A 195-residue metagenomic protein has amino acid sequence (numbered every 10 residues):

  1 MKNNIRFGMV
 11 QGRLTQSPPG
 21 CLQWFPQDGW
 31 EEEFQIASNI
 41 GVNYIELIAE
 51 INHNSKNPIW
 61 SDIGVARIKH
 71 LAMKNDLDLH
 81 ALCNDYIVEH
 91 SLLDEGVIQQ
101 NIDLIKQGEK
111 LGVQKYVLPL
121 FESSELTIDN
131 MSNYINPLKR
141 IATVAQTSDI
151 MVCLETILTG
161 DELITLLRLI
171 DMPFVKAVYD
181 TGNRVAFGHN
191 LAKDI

Functional and structural regions predicted by a protein language model:
M1-D103, E109, M172: N-terminal pre-domain/capping segments
W30, V65, V97-N101, M131-Y134 (+3 more regions): Aromatic/hydrophobic pocket-lining residues that form the small-molecule binding cavity in soluble enzyme cores
E46, A81-C83, V117, C153 (+1 more regions): Conserved beta-strand positions in the central sheet of alpha/beta enzyme cores
H53-S55, Y86-H90, S123-L126, G160-D161 (+1 more regions): Short, small-residue-enriched loops and turns at beta-alpha junctions that line or gate enzyme active sites
L93-K115, N133-S148: An active-site-proximal structural segment forming one wall of the substrate-binding cleft that immediately precedes
G108-D129, S148, C153-I157: Active-site groove signature of glycoside hydrolases
I135-I195: Acidic/histidine-rich catalytic cores of soluble enzymes
